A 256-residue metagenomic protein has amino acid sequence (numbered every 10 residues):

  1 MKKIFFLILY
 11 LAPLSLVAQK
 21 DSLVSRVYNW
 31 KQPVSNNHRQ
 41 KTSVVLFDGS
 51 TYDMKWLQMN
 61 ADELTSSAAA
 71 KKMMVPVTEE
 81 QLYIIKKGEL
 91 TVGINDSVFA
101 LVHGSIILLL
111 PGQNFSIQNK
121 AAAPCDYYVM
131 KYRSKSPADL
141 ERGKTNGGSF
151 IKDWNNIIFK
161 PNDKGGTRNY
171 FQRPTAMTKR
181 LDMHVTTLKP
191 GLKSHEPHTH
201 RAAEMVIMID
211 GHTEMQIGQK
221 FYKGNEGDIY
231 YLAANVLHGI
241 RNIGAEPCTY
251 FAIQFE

Functional and structural regions predicted by a protein language model:
M1-L23: Bacterial Sec-dependent N-terminal signal peptides
Q19-Q58, S66, K71-K72, A122 (+1 more regions): A short, N-terminal "cap"/entry segment at the start of jelly-roll beta-barrel domains of the cupin/DSBH fold
V45-F47, L57-V77, N169, H184-H200 (+1 more regions): Conserved short histidine dyad/triad with adjacent acidic residue
A61-L64, V75-V92, Y132, V185-K189 (+1 more regions): Short, conserved beta-strand element in jelly-roll/cupin
L82, G88-L140: Extended, hydrophobic interaction surfaces within ordered domains
D96-P111, Q219-N235: Short acidic-glycine-tyrosine-enriched beta hairpin
P111-S136, N225, A234-E256: Ligand-binding loop in jelly-roll beta-barrel domains
